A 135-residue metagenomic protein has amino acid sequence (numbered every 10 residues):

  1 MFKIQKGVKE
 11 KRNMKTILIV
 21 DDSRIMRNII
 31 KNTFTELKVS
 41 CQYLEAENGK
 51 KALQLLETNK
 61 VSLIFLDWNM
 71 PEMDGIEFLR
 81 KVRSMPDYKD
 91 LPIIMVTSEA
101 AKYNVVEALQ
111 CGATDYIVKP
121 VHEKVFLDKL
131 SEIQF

Functional and structural regions predicted by a protein language model:
R24-L44: Two-component/phosphorelay signaling modules centered on CheY-like receiver
E45-Q54, G75: Helix N-cap/capping motif at the beta->alpha junctions
Q54, I76-K89: Short amphipathic alpha-helix used as the core "switch/output" element in two-component signaling
N59-F65: Active-site beta3 strand of CheY-like receiver
M70: Receiver (REC) domain active-site loop signature in two-component systems and cognate sites in sensor histidine kinases
V121-L130: C-terminal output helix
